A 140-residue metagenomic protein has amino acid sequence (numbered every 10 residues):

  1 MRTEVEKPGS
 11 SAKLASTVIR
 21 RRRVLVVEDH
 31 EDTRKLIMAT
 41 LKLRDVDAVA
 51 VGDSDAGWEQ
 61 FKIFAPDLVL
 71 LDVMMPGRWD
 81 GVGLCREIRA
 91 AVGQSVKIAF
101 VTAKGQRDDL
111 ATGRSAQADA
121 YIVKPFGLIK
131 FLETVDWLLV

Functional and structural regions predicted by a protein language model:
M1-L25, I129-V140: Non-catalytic signal-transmission and effector/linker regions of two-component phosphorelay proteins
E28: Conserved acidic carboxylate
E31-V49: Two-component/phosphorelay signaling modules centered on CheY-like receiver
K35, W79, G83, G105-V123 (+1 more regions): Alpha4 helix (beta4-alpha4-beta5 surface) of REC/receiver domains from two-component response regulators
D45-S54, Q60: Short hydrophobic/Thr-rich beta-strand motif most characteristic of the beta2 strand and flanking loop of CheY-like
E59, V82-Q94: Short amphipathic alpha-helix used as the core "switch/output" element in two-component signaling
F64-L70, M75: Active-site beta3 strand of CheY-like receiver
